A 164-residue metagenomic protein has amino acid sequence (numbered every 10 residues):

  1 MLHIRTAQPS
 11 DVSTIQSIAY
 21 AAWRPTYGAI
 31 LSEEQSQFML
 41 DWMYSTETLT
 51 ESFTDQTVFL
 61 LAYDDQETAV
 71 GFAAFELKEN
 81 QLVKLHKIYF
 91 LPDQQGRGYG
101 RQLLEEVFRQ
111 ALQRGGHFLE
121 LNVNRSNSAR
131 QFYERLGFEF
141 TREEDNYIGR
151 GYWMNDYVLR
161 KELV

Functional and structural regions predicted by a protein language model:
M1-H3: Extreme N-terminal starter segment of soluble prokaryotic enzymes
T6-V12, Q16-D93, L104-E106, Q110 (+3 more regions): Acetyl-CoA-dependent GNAT
L91-R97, R125: Active-site acidic-Proline motif in GNAT/NAT acetyltransferases
R97, R114-H117: Short coil/turn segments at alpha/beta junctions that flank glycine-rich nucleotide-binding fingerprints
R101: Residues forming the Rossmann-fold NAD(P)(H) cofactor-binding site
E120-N124, E139-D156: Conserved catalytic-core motifs of GNAT/GCN5-like acyltransferases
F132-E134, F138: Conserved active-site tyrosine of GNAT-family acetyltransferases
